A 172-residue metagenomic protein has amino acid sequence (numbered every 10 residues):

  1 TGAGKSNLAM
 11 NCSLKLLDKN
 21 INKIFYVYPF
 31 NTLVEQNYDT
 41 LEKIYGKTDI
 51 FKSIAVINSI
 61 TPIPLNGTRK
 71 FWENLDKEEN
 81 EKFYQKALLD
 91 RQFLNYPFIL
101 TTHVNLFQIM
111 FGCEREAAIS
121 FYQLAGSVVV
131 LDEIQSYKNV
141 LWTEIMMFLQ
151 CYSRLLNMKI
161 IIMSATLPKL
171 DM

Functional and structural regions predicted by a protein language model:
T1-M172: N-terminal helicase ATP-binding lobe
